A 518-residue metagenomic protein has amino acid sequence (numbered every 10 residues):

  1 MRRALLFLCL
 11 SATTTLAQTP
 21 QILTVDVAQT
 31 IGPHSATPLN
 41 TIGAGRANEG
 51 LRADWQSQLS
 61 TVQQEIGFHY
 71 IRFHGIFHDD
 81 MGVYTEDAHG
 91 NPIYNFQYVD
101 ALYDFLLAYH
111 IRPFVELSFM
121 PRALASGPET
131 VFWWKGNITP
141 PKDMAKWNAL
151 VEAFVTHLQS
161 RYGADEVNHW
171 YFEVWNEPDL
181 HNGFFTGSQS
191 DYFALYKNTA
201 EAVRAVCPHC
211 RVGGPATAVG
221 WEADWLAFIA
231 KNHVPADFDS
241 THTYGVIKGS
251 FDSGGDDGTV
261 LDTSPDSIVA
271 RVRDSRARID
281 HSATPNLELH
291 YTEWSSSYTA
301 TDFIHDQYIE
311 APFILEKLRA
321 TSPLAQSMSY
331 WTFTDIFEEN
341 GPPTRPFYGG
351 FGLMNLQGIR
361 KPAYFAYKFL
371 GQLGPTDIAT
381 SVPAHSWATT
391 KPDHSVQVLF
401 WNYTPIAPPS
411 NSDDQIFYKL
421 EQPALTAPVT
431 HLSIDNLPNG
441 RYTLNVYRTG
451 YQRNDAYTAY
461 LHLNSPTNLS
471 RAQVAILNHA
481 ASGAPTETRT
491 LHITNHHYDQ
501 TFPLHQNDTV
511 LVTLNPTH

Functional and structural regions predicted by a protein language model:
M1-F7: Sec-dependent signal peptide recognition, specifically the positively charged N-region followed immediately by
C9, T15-Y171, T186-T217, V234 (+4 more regions): Non-catalytic accessory regions flanking glycosidase/transglycosidase catalytic cores in CAZymes
N48-E49, F77-T85, R122, W175-N182 (+3 more regions): Conserved radical SAM core fold
R52-A53, S126, W225, A300-I304 (+1 more regions): A short acidic (Asp/Glu
I71-F73, Y171-W175, F238-Y244: Non-cysteine beta-strand/loop elements that form the S-adenosyl-L-methionine
H181-N182, W221-E222, N402: Short, well-ordered, mixed-charge alpha-helical segments that flank or form enzyme active sites
S188-M328, T334, R345-P346: Noncatalytic carbohydrate-binding groove/subsite architecture in carbohydrate-active enzymes
F337: Extracellular glycan-recognition modules
